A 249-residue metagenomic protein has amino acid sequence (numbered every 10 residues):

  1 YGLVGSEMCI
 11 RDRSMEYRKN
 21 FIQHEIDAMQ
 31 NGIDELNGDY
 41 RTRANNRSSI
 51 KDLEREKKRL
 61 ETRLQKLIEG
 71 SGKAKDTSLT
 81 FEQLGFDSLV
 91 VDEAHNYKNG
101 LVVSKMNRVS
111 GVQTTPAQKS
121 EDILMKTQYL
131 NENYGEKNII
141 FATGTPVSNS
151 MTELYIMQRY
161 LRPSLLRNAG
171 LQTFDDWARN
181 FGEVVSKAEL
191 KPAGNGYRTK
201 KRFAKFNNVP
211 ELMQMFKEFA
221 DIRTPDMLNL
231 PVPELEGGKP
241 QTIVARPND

Functional and structural regions predicted by a protein language model:
Y1-G5, C9-I10: Single conserved hydrophobic/aromatic residue that forms the stacking wall/gate of nucleotide- or nucleobase-binding
S6, F141-T143, V244-R246: Short beta-strand segments
R11-Q23, S49-E56, L60-L84: Conserved helix/coil segment N-terminal to the catalytic DExD/H
R11-Y17, Y97-N99, S148-E153: Switch/connector loops and helix/strand junctions flanking conserved nucleotide-binding motifs in nucleotide-processing
H24-D52, S88, S104-D226: Conserved P-loop NTPase motor "coupling/switch" region that bridges the ATPase
D92-E93: Walker B catalytic acidic pair
I222-D249: Conserved helicase/translocase motor-coupling segment
